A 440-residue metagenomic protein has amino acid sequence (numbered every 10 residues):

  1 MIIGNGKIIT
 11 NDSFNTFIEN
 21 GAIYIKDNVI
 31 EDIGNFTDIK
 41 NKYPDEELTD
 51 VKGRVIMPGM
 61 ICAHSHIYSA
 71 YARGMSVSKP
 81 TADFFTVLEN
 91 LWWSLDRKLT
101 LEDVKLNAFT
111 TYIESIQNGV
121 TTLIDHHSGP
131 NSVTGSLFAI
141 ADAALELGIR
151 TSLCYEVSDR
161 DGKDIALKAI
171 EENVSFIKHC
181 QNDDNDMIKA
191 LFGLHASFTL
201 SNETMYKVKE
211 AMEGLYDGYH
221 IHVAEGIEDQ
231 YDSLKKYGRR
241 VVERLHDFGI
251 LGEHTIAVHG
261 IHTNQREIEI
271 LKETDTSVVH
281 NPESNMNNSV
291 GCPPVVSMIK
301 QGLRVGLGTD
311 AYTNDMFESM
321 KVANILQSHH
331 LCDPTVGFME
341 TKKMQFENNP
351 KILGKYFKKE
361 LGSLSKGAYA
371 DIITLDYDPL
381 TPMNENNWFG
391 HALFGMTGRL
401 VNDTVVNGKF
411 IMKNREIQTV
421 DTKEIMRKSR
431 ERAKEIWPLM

Functional and structural regions predicted by a protein language model:
M1-G21, I25-E31, F36, K42 (+1 more regions): Active-site microenvironment of metallo-dependent hydrolases
M1-N5, K40-V87, E102, F109 (+1 more regions): Replace "His-x-His-based motif
P58-A70, H127, G218-I227: Histidine-centered catalytic micro-motifs
Y71-V104, V133, D161-G162, V223 (+3 more regions): Active-site gating loops and adjacent loop-to-helix segments of metal-dependent hydrolytic enzymes
M75-H126, N131-I149, E171-D183, R430-P438: Alpha-helical scaffold segments that flank or form the walls of functional sites
S132-I261: Metal-coordinating catalytic core of metallo-dependent amide/deamination hydrolases
G148, M212-Y216, I250-E253, I270-V279 (+2 more regions): Glycine-enriched alpha-helix->loop->beta-strand junction motifs that scaffold or abut catalytic
D247-H254, P294-P379, G395-T397: His/Asp/Glu-enriched, well-ordered alpha-helical/loop segment that forms or immediately abuts the divalent-metal
